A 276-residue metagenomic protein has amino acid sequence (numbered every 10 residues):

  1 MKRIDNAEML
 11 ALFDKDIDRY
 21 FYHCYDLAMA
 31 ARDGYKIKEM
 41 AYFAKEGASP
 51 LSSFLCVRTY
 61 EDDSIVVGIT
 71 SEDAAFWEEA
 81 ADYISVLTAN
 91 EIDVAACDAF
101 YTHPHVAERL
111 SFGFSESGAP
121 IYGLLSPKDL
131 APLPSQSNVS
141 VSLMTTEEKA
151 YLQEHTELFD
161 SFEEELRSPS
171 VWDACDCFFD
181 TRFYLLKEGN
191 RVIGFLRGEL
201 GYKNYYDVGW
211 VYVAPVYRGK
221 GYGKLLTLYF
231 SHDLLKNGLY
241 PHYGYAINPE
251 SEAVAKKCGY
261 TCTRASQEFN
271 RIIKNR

Functional and structural regions predicted by a protein language model:
M1-Y25, L130-R167: Short amphipathic alpha-helix that is part of the acyltransferase structural core
I17-G47, F162-K187: Active-site rim helix/loop that mediates acceptor-substrate recognition in acyltransferases
S52, I193-G194, R264: A structural microfeature
R58-T59, R167-A214: A conserved beta-strand-loop-helix scaffold within acyl/acetyltransferase catalytic domains
R58-V139, S251, Q267-I273: Acyl-donor-binding surface of acyltransferase catalytic domains
A75-L87, V213, G219-D233, A253 (+1 more regions): Conserved acetyl-CoA-binding loop-helix of GNAT-fold acetyltransferases
V208, P241-Y245: Conserved hydrophobic beta-strand within the GNAT/NAT acetyltransferase core sheet that lines the active-site cleft
